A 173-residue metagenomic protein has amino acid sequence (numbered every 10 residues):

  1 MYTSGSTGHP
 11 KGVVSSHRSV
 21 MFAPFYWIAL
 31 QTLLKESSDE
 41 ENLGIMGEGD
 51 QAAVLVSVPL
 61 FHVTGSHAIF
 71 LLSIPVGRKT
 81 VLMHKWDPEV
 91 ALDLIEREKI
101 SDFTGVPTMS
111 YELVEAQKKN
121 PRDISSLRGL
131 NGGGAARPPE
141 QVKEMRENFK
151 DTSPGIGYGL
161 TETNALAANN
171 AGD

Functional and structural regions predicted by a protein language model:
M1-Y26: Conserved AMP-binding A3 loop
T3-S6, V54, L60, I95 (+4 more regions): Conserved S/T- and glycine-rich ATP-binding loop of Class I adenylate-forming
K11-V14, V56, R78-K85, G155: Short beta-strand->loop structural element characteristic of the AMP-binding/adenylate-forming
H17-R18, V58, E98, T152: Structural detector for helix-capping/boundary residues
M21-A53, F61-S101, A116: Conserved AMP-binding/adenylation subdomain of ANL enzymes
P75, I100-T104, V114-D173: Gly/Ser/Thr-rich phosphate-binding loop
V106-M109: Beta->alpha turn/N-cap motifs
